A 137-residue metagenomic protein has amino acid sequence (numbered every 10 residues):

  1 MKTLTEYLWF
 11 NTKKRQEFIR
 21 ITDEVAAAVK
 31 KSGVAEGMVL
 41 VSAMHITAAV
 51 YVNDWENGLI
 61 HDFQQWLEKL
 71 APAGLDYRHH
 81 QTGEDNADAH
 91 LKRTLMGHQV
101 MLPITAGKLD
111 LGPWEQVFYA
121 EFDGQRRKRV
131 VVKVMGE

Functional and structural regions predicted by a protein language model:
M1-E137: Active-site histidine-anchored catalytic micro-motif
